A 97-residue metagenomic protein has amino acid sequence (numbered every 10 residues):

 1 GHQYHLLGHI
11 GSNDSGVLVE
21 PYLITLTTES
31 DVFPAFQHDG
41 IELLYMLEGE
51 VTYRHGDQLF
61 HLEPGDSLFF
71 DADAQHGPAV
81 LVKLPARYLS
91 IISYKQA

Functional and structural regions predicted by a protein language model:
G1-P34, I91-I92, Q96: A short glycine-rich, His/Asp/Glu-containing loop-to-beta-strand
H2, E63-P64, A72-A97: Ligand-binding loop in jelly-roll beta-barrel domains
L7, G56-A72: Short acidic-glycine-tyrosine-enriched beta hairpin
G16-L18, H38, K83: A generic fold-level signal
V19-P21, I41, A86: Structural motif
T25-T28, H38-Y53: Short, conserved beta-strand element in jelly-roll/cupin
P34-F36, I41-M46, F60, L68: His/acidic/aromatic-lined binding-pocket segments of jelly-roll/cupin-type domains and related regulatory beta-sandwich
I41, E48-E50, D57, D73-Q75 (+1 more regions): A generic structural motif
